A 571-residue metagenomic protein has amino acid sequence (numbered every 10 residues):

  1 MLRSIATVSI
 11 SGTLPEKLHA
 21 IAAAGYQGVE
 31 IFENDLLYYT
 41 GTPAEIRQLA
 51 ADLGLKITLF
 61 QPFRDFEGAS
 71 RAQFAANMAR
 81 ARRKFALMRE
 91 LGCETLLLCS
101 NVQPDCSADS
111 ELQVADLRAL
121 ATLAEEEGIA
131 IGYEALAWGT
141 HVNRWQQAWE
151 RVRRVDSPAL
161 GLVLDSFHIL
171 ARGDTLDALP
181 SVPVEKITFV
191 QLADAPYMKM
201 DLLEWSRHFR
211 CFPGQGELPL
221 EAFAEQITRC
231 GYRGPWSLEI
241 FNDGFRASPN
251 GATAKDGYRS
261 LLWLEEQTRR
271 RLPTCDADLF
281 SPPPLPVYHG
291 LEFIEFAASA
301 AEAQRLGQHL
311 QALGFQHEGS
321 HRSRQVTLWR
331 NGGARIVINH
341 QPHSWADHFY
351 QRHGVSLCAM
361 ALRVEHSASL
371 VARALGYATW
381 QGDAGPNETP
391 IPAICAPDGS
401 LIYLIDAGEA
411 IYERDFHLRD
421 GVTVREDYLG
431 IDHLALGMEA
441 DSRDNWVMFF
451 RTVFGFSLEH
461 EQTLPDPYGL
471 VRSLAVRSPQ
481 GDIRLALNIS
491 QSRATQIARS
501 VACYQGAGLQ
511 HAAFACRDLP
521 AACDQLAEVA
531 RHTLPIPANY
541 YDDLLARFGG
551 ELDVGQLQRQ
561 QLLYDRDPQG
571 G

Functional and structural regions predicted by a protein language model:
M1-E94, R118, E125, A254-L285: N-terminal pre-domain/capping segments
L2-S4, G28-E30, G54-Q61, E94-L97 (+7 more regions): Structural preference for beta-strand elements that scaffold enzyme active sites
V8-P15, F32-P43, D65-A75, Q103-A108 (+4 more regions): Acidic-and-aromatic substrate-binding clefts and catalytic sites of carbohydrate-active enzymes
L14, A23, D278-G319, R330-G382 (+2 more regions): Glyoxalase I/VOC metalloenzyme domain signal
H19, A44, Q48, A79-A81 (+9 more regions): Extended, hydrophobic interaction surfaces within ordered domains
Y26, E90-C93, I187, Y232-R233 (+3 more regions): A structural motif
G28-V29, F60, A119-E217: Acidic/histidine-rich catalytic cores of soluble enzymes
E67-G161, A252, D256, L264-T268: Active-site acidic/histidine proton-transfer and metal-coordination neighborhood in alpha/beta enzyme cores
